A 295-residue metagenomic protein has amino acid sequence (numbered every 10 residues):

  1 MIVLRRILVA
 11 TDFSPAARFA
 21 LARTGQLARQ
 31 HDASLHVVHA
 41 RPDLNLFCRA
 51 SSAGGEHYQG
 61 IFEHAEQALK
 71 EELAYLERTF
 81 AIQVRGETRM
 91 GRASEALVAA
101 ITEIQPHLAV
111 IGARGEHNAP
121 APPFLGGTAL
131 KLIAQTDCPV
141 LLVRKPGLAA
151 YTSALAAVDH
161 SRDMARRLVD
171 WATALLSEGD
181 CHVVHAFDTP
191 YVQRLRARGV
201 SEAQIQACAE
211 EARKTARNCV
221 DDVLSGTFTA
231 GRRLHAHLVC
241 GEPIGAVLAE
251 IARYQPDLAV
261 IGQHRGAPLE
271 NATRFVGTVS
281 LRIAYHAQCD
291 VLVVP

Functional and structural regions predicted by a protein language model:
M1-G55, S153-Q204, H286: Small/aliphatic-rich secondary-structure junction motif
M1-V3, R23, E56-G60, A74-A109 (+2 more regions): Structural beta-alpha unit
H36-V38, R85-R89, L141, H182-V184 (+3 more regions): General small-molecule cofactor/ligand-binding pocket signal
C48, A121-P122, R167, Q193-A197 (+2 more regions): Short, well-ordered secondary-structure micro-motifs
G55-Q67, A203-T215, L269: A short acidic, glycine-rich active-site loop that binds or catalyzes chemistry on phosphate/adenosine moieties
I111-K131, Y151, L258-Y285: Glycine-rich, Arg-bearing micro-motifs that act as flexible, cationic patches
G127-P146: Short, structured interface segments
V140, S280-P295: Short, flexible loop segments at boundaries between secondary-structure elements
